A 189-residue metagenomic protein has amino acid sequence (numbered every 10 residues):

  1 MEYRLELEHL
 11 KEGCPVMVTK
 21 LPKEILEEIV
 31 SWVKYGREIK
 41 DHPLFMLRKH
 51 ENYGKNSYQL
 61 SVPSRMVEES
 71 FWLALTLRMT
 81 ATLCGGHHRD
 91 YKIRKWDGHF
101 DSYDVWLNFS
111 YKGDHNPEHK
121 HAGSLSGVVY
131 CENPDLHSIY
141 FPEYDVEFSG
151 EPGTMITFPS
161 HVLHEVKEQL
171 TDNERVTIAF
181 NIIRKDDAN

Functional and structural regions predicted by a protein language model:
M1, A188-N189: Intrinsic structural disorder
M1-D97, H115: Non-heme Fe(II)/2-oxoglutarate
R89-T177, N181-A188: Catalytic core of non-heme Fe(II) oxygenases with the double-stranded beta-helix
